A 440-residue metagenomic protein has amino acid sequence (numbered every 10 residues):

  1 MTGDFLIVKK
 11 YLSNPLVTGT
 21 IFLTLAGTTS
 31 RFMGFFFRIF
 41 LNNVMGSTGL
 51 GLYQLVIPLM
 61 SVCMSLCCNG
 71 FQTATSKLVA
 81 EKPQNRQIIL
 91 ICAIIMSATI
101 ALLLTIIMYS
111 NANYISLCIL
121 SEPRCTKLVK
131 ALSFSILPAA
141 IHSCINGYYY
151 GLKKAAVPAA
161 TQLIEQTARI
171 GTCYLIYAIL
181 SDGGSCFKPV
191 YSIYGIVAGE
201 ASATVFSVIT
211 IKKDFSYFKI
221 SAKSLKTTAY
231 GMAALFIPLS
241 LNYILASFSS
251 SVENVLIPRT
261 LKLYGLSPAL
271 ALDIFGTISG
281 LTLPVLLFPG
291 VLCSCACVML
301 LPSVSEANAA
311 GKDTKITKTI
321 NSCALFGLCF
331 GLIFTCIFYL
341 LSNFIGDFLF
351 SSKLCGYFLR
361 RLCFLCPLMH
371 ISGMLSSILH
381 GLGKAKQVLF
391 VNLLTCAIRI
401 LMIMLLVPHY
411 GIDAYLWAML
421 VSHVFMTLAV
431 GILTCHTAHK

Functional and structural regions predicted by a protein language model:
M1-M33, S224-A246, L433-T434, K440: N-terminal membrane topogenesis motif
F5-L6, L175-D182, V197-K223, N254 (+3 more regions): C-terminal transmembrane helix end/exit motif
S30, G34, C68-S76, A131-Y150 (+6 more regions): Short runs within selected transmembrane alpha-helices of multi-pass transporters and secretion channels
L41-S61, S185, P189-V190, Y230-L235 (+2 more regions): Interfacial/gating helices of multi-pass transporter permease domains
V44-S47, E122, G151-L152, C186 (+2 more regions): Helix-loop interface residues and adjacent transmembrane-helix termini in multi-pass membrane transporters, primarily
C68-P83, L286-A310: Helix-loop junctions and terminal segments of transmembrane helices in multi-pass membrane transport/translocation
F71-N113, A140, T314-F334: Membrane-water interface segments that mark the loop-to-transmembrane alpha-helix transition
L103-T126, I333-S352, G356: Short membrane-interface helical motifs at transmembrane helix boundaries in multi-pass membrane transporters
